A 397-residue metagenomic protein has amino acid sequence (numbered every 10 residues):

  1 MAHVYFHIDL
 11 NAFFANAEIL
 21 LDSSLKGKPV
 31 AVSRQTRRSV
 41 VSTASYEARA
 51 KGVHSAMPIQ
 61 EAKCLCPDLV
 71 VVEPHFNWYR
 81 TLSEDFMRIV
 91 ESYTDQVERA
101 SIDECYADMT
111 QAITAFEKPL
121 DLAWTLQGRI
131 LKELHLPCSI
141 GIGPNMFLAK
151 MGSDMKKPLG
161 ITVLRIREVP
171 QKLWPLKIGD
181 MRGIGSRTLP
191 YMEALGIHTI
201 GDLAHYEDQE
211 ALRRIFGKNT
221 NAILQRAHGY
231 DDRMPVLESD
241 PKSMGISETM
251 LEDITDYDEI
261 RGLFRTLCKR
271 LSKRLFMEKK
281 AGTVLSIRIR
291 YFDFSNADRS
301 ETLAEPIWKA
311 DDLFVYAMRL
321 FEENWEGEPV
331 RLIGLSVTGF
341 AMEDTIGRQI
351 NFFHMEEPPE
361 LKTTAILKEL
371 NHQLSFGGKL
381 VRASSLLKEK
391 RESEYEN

Functional and structural regions predicted by a protein language model:
M1-I8, M244, T338, M342-D344: Active-site-proximal helix-loop elements at catalytic-domain edges
M1-Q225, R233-P235, K273, E357-N397: Gly/Gly-Pro- and Ser/Thr-rich, intrinsically disordered tail segments characteristic of DNA damage-repair and tolerance
H7, D180, T188-V330, I346: DNA-contacting surface of Y-family translesion DNA polymerases
F13, R37-R38, F292-N296, F340-E343: Short, charged/polar surface micro-motifs in flexible loops or helix N-caps
Y106-Q111, D298-E301, I350-H354: Short, hydrophobic beta-strand segments
C138, I142, G282-L285, L332-I333: A short glycine-rich, hydrophobically flanked beta-strand micro-motif that places a catalytic Asp/Glu for divalent metal
P306-N397: Acidic, metal-coordinating catalytic segment for phosphate/diphosphate chemistry, firing primarily on the Nudix
